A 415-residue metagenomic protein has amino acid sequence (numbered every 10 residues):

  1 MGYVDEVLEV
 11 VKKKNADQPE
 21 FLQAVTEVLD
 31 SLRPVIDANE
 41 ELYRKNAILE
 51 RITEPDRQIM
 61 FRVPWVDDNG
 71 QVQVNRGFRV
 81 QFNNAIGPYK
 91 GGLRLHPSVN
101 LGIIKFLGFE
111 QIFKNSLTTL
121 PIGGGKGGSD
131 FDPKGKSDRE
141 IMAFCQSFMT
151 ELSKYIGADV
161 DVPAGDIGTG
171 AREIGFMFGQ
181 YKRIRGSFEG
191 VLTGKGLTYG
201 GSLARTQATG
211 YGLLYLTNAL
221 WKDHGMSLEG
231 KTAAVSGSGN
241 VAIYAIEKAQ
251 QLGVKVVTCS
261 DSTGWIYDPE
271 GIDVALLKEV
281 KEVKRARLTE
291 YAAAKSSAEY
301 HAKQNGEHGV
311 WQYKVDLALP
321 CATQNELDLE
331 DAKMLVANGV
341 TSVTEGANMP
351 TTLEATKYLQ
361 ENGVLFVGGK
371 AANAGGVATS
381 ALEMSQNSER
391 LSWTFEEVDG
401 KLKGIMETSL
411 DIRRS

Functional and structural regions predicted by a protein language model:
M1-L203: N-terminal ligand-binding/catalytic initiation module
G2-A24, L220, V336-S415: Adenosine-phosphate binding glycine-rich loop
T119-D132, A245, Q251-L252, L391-R414: A structural-propensity feature for long, helix-poor, extended segments
V160-A164, S187-L192, V235, T258-D261 (+3 more regions): General beta-strand structural signal in soluble alpha/beta enzymes
T193-G196, G201-Q312: Glycine-rich phosphate/diphosphate-binding loop of Rossmann-like nucleotide-binding domains
V241-A245, E326-E330, T351-T352, A374-G376: Short glycine/serine/threonine-rich phosphate/pyrophosphate-binding segments that cradle anionic phosphate groups
G264-F366: Rossmann-like adenosine-cofactor binding region
